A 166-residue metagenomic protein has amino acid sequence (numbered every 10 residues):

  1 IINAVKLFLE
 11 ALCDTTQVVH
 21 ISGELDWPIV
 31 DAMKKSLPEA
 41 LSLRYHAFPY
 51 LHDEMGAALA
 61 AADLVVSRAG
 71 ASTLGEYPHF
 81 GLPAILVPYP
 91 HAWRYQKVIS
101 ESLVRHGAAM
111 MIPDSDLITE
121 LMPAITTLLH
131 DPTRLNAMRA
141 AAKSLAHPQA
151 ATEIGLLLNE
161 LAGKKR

Functional and structural regions predicted by a protein language model:
I1-L64, K97-E101, I112-L121: Donor-nucleotide binding loops and adjacent catalytic segments primarily of GT-B fold Leloir glycosyltransferases
M55-Q96: A donor-sugar binding/catalytic signature common to diverse glycosyltransferases and related nucleotide-sugar
F80-L82, V98-A109, A141: Acidic, glycine-centered active-site loop in nucleotide-sugar glycosyltransferases
G107, M111-P113, I118-T133: C-terminal "capping" alpha-helix adjacent to the active site of nucleotide-linked donor transferases in cell-envelope
L117-L121, M138, A150-I154: Hydrophobic alpha-helical packing elements
R134-P148: A short, well-ordered alpha-helix in the C-terminal region of glycosyltransferases
H147-R166: C-terminal alpha-helical cap of glycosyltransferases
